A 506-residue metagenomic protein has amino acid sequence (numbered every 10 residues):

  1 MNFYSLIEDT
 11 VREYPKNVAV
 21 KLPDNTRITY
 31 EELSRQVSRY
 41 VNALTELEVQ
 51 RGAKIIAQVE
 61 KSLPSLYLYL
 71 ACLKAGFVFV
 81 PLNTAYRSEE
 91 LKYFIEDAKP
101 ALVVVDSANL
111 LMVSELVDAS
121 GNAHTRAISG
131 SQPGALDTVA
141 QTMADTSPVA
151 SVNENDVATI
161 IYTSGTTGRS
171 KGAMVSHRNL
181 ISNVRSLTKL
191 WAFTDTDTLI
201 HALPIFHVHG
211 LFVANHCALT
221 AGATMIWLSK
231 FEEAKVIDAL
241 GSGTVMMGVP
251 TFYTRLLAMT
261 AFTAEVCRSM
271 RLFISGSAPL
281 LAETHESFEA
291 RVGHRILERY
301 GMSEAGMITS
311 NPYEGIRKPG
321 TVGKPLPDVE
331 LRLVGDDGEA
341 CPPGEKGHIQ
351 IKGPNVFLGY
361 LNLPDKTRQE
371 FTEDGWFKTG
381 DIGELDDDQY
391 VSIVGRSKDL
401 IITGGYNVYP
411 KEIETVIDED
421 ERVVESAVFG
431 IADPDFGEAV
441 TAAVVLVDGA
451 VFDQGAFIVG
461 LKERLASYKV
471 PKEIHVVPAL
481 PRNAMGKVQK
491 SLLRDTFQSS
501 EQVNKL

Functional and structural regions predicted by a protein language model:
L6, E46-L47, K74-V139, S147-S151 (+3 more regions): Structural core segment of the AMP-binding/adenylate-forming
K16, A144-Y162, G168-R169, A192-T198: Conserved pre-ATP/AMP-binding loop-to-beta segment of ANL
T26, N42-E89, N407: Conserved AMP-binding/adenylate-forming
T29-E31, A158-R185: Conserved AMP-binding A3 loop
V103, G301, G353, L358-G359 (+5 more regions): AMP-binding/adenylate-forming catalytic core of the ANL superfamily
I181-T198, F206-V245, M259-A261: Conserved AMP-binding/adenylation subdomain of ANL enzymes
G243-G248, L257-R317, E330: Gly/Ser/Thr-rich phosphate-binding loop
K324-D328, E339-E370, Y406-V408: Conserved ATP/PPi-binding loop(s) of AMP-dependent carboxylate-activating enzymes
